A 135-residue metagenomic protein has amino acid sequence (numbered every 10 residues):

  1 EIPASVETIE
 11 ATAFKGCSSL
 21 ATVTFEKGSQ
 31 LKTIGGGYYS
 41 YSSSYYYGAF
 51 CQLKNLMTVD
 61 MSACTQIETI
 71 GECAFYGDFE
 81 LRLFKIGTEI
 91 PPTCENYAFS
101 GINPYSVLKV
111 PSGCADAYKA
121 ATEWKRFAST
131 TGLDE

Functional and structural regions predicted by a protein language model:
E1-T8, S18-T33, Y41-Y45, C51-T69 (+3 more regions): Structural signature of tandem-repeat unit edges
E95-N96, K119-A120: Short glycine-/acidic-enriched loop or helix-start segments at secondary-structure transitions that form or flank
A121-R126: Helix-loop-beta element that forms the nucleotide-linked donor phosphate-binding surface in glycosyltransferases
